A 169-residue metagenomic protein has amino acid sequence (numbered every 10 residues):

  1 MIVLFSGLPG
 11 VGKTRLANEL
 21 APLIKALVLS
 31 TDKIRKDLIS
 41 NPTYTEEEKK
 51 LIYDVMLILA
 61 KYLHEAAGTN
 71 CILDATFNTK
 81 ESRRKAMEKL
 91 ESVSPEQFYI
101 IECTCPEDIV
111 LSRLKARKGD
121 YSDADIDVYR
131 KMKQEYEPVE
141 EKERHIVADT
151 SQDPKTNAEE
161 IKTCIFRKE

Functional and structural regions predicted by a protein language model:
F5: Hydrophobic anchor at the beta1->P-loop junction of P-loop NTPases
L8: P-loop (Walker A) phosphate-binding loop of NTP-binding proteins
V11: ATP-binding Walker
T14: Walker A/P-loop
N18-A67: Conserved substrate/cofactor phosphate-moiety recognition/catalytic segment in nucleotide-dependent phosphotransferases
L51-S94: Glycine-rich phosphate-binding loop used to anchor ATP phosphates in small-molecule kinases, encompassing both
S94-R113: Conserved phosphate-donor/acceptor-positioning beta-strand/loop module used by diverse small-molecule
G119-E160: Small-molecule kinase domains that catalyze NTP-dependent phosphoryl transfer to phosphate-bearing small molecules
